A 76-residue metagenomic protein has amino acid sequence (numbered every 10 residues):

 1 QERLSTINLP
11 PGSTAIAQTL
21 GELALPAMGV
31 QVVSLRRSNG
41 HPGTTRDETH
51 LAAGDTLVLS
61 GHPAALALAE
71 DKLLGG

Functional and structural regions predicted by a protein language model:
T6-G75: Cytosolic Rossmann-like ligand/nucleotide-binding regulatory domains
